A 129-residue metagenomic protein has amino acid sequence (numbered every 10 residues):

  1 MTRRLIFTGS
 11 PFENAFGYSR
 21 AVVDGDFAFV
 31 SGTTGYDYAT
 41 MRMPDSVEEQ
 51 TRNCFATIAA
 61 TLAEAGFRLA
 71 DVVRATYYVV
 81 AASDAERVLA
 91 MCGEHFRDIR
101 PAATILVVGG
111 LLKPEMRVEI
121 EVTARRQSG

Functional and structural regions predicted by a protein language model:
M1-V73, V79-G129: N-terminal presequence-like segments and the immediate start of the first folded domain
